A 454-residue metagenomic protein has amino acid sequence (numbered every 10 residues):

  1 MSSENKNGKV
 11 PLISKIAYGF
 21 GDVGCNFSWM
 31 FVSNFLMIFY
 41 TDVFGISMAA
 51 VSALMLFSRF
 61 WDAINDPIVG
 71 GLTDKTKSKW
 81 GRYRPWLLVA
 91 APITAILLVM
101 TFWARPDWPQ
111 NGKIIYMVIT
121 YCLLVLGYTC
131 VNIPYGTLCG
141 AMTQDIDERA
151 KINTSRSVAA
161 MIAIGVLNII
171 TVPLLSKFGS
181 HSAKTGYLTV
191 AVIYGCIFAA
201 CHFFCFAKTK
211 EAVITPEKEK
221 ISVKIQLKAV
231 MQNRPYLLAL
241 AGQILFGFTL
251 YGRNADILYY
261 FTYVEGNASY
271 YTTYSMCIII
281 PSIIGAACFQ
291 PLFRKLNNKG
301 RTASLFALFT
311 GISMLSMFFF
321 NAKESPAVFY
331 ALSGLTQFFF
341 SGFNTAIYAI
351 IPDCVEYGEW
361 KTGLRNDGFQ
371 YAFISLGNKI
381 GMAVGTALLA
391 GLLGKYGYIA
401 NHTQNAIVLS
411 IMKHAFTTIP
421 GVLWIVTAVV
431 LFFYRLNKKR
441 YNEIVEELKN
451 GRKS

Functional and structural regions predicted by a protein language model:
S2-S454: Membrane-embedded alpha-helical bundles of multi-pass transporters/translocases, especially carrier/permease families
